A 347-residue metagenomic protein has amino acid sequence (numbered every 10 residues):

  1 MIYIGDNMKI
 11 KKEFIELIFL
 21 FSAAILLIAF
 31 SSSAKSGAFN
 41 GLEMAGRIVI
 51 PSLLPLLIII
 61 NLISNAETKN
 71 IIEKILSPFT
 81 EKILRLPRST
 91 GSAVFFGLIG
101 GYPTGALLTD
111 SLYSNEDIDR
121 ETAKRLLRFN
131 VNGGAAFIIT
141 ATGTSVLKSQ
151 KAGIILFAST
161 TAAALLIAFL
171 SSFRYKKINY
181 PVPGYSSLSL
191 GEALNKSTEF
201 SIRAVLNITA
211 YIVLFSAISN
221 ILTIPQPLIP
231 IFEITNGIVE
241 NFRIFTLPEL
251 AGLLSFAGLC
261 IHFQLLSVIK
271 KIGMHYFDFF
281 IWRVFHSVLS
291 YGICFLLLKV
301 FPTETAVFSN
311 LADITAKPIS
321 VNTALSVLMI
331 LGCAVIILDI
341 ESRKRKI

Functional and structural regions predicted by a protein language model:
I2-N7, Y175-E199, T305-V321, I340-I347: Intrinsically disordered, low-complexity non-transmembrane regions of multi-pass membrane transporters
F14-L20, G41-A66, A193-I221: Core transmembrane alpha-helical segments of multi-pass membrane transporters/permeases
I15-A34, L57-E67, S171-R174, S216-P225 (+2 more regions): Structural signal for alpha-helical transmembrane segments and their membrane-water exit/capping regions in multi-pass
R47, P51-L112: Membrane helical hairpin/interfacial module
I48-L53, A152-F169, S326-I330: Alpha-helical transmembrane segments
T68, L194, T198-G258: Transmembrane helical segments that form the transport core of multi-pass membrane transport proteins
I83-L147, P230-F242, P248-I272, I281-V284: Alpha-helical membrane segments and immediately flanking helix-loop junctions that form or couple to the substrate/ion
D119-E121, A135-I139, P248-E341: C-terminal transmembrane helix pair
